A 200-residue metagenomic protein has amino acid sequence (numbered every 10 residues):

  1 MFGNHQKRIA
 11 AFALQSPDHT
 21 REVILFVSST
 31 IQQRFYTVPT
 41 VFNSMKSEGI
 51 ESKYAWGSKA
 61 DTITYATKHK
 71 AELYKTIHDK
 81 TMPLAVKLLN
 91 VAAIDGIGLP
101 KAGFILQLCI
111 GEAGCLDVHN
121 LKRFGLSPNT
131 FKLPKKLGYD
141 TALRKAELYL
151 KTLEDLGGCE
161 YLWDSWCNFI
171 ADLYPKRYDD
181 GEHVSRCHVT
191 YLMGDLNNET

Functional and structural regions predicted by a protein language model:
M1-A11, A60, T67, H78 (+2 more regions): C-terminal accessory module of base-excision DNA glycosylases/AP lyases that mediates lesion recognition and DNA
M1-G57: Structure-specific DNA junction-binding interface
Q32-G96, P100: Alpha-helical ds-nucleic-acid-binding substructure associated with the helix-hairpin-helix region of base-excision DNA
